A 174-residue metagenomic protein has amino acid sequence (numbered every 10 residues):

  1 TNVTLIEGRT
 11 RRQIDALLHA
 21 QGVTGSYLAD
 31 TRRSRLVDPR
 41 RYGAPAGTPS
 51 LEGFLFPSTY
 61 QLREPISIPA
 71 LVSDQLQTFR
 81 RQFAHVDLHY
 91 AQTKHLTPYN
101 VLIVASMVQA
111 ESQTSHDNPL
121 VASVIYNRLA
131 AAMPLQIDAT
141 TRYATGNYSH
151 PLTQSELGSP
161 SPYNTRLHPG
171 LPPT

Functional and structural regions predicted by a protein language model:
T1, R9-A20: Membrane-embedded segments
T1-T4, P49: Short, solvent-exposed interaction modules
V3-I6, G25-R32: Short acidic, glycine/serine/threonine-rich helix-capping segments at coil-helix boundaries
E7-G8, P65: Short gly/acidic/polar-rich coil/turn motifs that serve as flexible hinges in modular proteins
L17-G25, R35-T174: Bacterial extracytoplasmic/cell-wall-associated proteins, especially those involved in peptidoglycan
